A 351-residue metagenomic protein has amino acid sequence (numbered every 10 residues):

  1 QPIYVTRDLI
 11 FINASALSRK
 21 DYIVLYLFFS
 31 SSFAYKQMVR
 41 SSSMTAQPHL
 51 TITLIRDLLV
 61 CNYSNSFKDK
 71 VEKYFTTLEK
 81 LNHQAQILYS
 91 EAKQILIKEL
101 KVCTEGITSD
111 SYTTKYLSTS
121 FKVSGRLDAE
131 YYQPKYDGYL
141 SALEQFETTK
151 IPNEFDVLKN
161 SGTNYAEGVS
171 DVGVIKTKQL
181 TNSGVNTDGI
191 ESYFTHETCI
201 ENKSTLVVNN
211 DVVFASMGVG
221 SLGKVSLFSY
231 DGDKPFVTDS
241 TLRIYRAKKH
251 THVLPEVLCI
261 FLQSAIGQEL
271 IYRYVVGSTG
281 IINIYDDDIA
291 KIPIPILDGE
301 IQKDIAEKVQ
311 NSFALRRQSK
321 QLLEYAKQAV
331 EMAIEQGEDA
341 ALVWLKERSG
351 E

Functional and structural regions predicted by a protein language model:
Q1-L27, T205, V213-L262: A short beta-sheet element
I3-I10, S43-S66, P235-R243, V275-I301: A short glycine-rich beta-alpha junction/loop motif
V5-T6, L54, V169-S170, E201 (+1 more regions): Short, well-ordered loop/turn elements at secondary-structure boundaries
Y26-R40, L59, Q263: Well-ordered mid-protein domain cores that form the structural environment of catalytic cofactors
S64-Y165, D298-E351: Non-catalytic DNA-recognition/assembly elements of restriction-modification systems
D69, S183-N186, G223-K224: Short helix/loop capping segments that flank catalytic or ligand/cofactor-binding pockets
T149-N164, K178-N209: Sequence-specific dsDNA recognition surfaces
G173-K176, V212-A215: Short hydrophobic-aromatic micro-motifs
